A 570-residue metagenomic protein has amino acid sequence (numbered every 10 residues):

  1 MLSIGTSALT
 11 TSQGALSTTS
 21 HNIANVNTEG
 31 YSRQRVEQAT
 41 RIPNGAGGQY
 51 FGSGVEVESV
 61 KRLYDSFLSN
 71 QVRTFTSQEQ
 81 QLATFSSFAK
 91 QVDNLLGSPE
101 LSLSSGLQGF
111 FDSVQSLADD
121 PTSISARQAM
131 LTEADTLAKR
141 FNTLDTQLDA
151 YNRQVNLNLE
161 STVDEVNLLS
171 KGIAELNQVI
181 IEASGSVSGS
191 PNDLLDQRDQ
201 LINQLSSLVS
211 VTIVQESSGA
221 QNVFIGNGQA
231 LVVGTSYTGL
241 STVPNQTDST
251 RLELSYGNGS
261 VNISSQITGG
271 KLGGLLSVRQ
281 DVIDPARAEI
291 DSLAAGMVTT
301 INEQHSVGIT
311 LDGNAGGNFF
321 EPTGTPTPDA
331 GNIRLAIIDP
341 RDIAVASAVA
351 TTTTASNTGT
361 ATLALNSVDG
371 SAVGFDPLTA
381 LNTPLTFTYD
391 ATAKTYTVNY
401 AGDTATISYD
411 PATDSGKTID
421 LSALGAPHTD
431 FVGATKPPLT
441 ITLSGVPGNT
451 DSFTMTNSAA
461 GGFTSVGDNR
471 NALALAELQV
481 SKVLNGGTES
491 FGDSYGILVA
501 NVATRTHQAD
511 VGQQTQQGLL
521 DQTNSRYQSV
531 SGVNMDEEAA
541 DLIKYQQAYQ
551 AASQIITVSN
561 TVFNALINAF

Functional and structural regions predicted by a protein language model:
M1-F570: S/T-rich, low-complexity, solvent-exposed segments of bacterial secretion/appendage proteins
